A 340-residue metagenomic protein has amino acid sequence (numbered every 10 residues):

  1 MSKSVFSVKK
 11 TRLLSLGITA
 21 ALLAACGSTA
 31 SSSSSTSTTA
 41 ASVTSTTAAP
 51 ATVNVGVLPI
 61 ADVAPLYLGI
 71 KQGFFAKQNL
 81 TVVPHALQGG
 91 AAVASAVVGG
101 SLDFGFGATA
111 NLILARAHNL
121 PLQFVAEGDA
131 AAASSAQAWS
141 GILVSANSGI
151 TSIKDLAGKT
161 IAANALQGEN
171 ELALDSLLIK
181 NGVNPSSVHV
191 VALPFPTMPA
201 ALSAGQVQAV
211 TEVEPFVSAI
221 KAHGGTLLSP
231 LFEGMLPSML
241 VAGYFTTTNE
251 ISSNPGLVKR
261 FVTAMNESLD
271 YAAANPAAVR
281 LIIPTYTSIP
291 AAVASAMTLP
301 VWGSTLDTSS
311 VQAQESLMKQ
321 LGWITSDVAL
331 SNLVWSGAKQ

Functional and structural regions predicted by a protein language model:
S2-S15: Bacterial N-terminal signal peptides that target proteins for export
A21-A25: C-terminal motif of bacterial Sec signal peptides marking the signal peptidase cleavage site
C26-T38: Bacterial lipoprotein signal-peptidase II cleavage site
A41-N181, A192, Q208, P230 (+1 more regions): Short, glycine-/small- and polar/acidic-enriched structural segments that line small-molecule recognition paths
K77, A131-A136, E233-L236, V301-S310 (+1 more regions): Short, solvent-exposed loop/beta-turn-alpha elements that line the ligand-binding surface or hinge of extracytoplasmic
A110, V190, P196-I282: Pocket-lining segment of extracytoplasmic ligand-binding domains
I251-W323: Secondary-structure end/capping motifs
K319-Q340: Conserved C-terminal helix/tail region of periplasmic/extracytoplasmic solute-binding proteins
